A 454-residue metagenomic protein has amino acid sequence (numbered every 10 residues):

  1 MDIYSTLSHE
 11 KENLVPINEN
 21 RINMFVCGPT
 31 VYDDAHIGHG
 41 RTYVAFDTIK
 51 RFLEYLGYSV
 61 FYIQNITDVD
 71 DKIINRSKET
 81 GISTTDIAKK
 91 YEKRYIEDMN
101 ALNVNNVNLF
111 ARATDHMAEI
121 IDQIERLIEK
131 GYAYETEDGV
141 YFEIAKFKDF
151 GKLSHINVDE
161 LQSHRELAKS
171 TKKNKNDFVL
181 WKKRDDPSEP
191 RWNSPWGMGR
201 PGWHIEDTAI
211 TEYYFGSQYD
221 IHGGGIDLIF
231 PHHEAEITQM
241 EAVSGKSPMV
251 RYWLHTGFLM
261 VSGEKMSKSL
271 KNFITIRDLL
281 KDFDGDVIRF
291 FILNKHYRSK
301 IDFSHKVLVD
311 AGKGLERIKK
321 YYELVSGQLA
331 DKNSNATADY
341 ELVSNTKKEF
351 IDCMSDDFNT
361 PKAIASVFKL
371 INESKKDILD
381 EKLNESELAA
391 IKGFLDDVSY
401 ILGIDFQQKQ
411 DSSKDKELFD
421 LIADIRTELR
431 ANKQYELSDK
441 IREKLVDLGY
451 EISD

Functional and structural regions predicted by a protein language model:
M1-Y32, D47, A118-S326: Alpha-helical recognition segments enriched in aromatics with Gly/Pro capping that present substrate-recognition
S8-K11, I17-N103: N-terminal, positively charged nucleic-acid-binding surface of large information/translation enzymes
Y58, Y132, Y450: Short phosphate-binding/catalytic loops that engage adenosine nucleotides
Y62-I63, V107-A111, H222-G224: Short catalytic-loop micro-motif centered on adjacent basic/acidic residues
T80-D86, V107, R298-D302: Short, polar/flexible loop-turn hinges at active-site or ligand-entry regions and domain interfaces
E97-A133: N-terminal, positively charged, Ser/Thr/Ala/Gly-biased leader segments that form transit/presequence-like amphipathic
K265, K271-D454: Structural preference for alpha-helix termini/caps and helix-kink/transition segments
